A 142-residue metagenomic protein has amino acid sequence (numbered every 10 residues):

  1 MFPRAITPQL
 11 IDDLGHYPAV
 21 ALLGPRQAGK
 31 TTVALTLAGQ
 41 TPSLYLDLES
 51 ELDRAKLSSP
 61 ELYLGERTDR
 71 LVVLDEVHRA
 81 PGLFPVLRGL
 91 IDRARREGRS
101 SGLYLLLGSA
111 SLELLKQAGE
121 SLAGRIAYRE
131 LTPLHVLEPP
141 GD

Functional and structural regions predicted by a protein language model:
M1-D142: Phosphate-binding site recognition
